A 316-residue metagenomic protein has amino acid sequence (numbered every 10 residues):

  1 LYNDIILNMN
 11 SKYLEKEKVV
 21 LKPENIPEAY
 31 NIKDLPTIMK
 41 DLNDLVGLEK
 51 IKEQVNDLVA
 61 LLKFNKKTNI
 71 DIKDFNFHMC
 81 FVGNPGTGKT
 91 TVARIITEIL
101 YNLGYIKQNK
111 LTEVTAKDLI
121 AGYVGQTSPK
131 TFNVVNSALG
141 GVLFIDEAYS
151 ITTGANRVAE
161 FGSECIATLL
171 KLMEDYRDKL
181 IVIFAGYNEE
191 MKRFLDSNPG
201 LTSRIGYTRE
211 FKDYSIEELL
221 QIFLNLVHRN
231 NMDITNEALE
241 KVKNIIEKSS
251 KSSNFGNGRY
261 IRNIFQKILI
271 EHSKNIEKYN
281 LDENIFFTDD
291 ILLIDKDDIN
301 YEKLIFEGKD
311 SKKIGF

Functional and structural regions predicted by a protein language model:
L1, E49, S250-E277: The conserved phosphate-sensing helix
K33, S273-F316: C-terminal engagement/docking regions of AAA+ P-loop ATPases
D34-M79, E98: Pre-Walker A (pre-P-loop) alpha-helix and adjacent loop at the N terminus of AAA/AAA+ ATPase modules, a conserved
D74-N109, N133-N136, I205: Walker A/P-loop
L103-Q108, E190-D196, T202, F211-F255 (+1 more regions): Conserved C-terminal "switch" segment of AAA+ ATPases
Q108-A138: Short glycine-rich substrate-engagement loop in P-loop NTPases that contacts/grips substrate
A116-T127, S150-S163, T208-E210: Flexible beta-alpha connector loops of hexameric P-loop NTPases
Y149-N156, I166-K212, R229-N230: Canonical AAA+ ATPase core
